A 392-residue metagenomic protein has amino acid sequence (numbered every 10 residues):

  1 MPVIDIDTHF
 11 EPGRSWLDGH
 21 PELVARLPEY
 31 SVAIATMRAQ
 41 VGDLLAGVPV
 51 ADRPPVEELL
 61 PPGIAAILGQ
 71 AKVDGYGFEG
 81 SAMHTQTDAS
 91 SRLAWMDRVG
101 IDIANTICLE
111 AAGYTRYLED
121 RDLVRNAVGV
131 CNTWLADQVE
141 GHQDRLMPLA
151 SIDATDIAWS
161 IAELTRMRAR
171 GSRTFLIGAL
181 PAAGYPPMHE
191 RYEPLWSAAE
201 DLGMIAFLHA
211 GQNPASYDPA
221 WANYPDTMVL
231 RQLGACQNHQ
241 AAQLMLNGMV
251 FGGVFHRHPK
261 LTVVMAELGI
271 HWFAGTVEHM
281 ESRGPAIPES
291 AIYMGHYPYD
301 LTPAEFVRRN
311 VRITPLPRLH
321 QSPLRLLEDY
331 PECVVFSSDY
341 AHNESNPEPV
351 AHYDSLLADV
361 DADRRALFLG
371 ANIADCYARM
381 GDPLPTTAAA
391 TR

Functional and structural regions predicted by a protein language model:
M1-I4, P12-I103, T133-G141, A162-T165 (+9 more regions): Mid-to-C-terminal alpha-helical segments outside catalytic/metal-binding sites
I4-E11, F207-G211: Histidine-centered catalytic micro-motifs
T8, D74-H84, A94-Y117, R145-S151 (+1 more regions): Divalent metal-dependent hydrolysis catalytic cores, especially in the metallo-beta-lactamase
F10-P12, A112-G113, D156, P214 (+2 more regions): Feature marks short, surface-exposed loop/turn motifs that line or immediately flank catalytic pockets and channel
A82, R121-V128, I157, Y185 (+3 more regions): Flexible, glycine- and charge-enriched loops at secondary-structure boundaries
A82-S90, A127-T133, A158, Y185-P194: Aromatic- and glycine-enriched glycan-recognition loops and surfaces that form the carbohydrate-binding subsites
E119-V124, A351-Y353: Short glycine-enriched, charge-decorated loop/helix-capping segments at active-site entrances that position
V139-E140, R145, I152, A158 (+2 more regions): Catalytic pocket-lining loop regions of alpha/beta-barrel enzymes, especially the amidohydrolase/enolase/GH5 lineages
